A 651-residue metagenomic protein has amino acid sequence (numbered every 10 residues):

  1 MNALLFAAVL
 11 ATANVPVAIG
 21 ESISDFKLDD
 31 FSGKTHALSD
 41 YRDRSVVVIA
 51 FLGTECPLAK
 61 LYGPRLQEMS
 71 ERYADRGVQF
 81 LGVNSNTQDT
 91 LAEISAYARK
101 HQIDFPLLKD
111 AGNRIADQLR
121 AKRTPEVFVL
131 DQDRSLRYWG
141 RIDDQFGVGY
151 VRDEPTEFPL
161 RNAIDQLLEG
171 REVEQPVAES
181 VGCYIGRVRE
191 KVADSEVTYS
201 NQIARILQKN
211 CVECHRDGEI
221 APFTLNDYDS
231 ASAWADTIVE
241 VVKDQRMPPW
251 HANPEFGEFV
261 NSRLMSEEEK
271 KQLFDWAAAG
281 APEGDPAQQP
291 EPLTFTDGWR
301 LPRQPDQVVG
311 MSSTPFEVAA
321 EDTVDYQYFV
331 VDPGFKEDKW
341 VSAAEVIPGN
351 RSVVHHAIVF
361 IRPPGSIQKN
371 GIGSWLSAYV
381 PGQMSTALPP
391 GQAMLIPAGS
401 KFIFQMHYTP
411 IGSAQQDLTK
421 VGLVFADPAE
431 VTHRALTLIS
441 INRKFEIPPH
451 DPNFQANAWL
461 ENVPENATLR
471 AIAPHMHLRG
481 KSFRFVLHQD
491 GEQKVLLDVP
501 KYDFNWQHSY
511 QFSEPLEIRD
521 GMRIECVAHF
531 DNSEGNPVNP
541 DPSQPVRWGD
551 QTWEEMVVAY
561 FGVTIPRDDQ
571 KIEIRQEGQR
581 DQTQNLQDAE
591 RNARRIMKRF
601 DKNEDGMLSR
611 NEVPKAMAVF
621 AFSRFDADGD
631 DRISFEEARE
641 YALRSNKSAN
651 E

Functional and structural regions predicted by a protein language model:
L10, V177-F335, K339, H356 (+2 more regions): Aromatic- and Gly/Pro-enriched helix-to-coil junctions and flexible linker segments
F26-V47, V192-N201: A short beta-strand-turn-helix
S39-K60, F80, I164: Short active-site neighborhood of thiol/selenol oxidoreductases, capturing the structured segment around
K60-H101, L108-Q118: Structural microenvironment flanking redox-active thiols in thiol-disulfide oxidoreductases
D110-G186: Thiol/selenol-based redox catalytic cores and closely related redox-interacting motifs
P249-F259, Q288-W340, E345-T468, A473-I572 (+1 more regions): Beta-strand-centric surfaces of beta-sandwich/beta-rich domains
E590-N603, A618-G629: Primarily EF-hand calcium-binding motifs
N603-V613, D628-A638: Acidic Ca2+-chelating loop motifs
